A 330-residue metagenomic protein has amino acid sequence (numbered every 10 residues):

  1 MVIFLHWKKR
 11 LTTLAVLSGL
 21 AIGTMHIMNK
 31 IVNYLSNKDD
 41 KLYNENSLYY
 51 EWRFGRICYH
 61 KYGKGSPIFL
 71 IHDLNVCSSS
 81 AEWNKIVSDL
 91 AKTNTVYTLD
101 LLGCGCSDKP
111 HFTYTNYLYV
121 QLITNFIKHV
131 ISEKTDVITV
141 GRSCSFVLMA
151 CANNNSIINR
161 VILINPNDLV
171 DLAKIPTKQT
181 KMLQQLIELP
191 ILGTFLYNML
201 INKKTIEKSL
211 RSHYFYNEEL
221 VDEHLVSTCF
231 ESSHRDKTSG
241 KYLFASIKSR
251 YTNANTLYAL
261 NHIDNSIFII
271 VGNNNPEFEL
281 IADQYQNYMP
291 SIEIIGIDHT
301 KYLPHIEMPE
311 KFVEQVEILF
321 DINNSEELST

Functional and structural regions predicted by a protein language model:
M1-I68, D321-T330: Alpha/beta-hydrolase fold catalytic core
H60-C106: Conserved HGGG/HGGXW glycine-rich cap/lid loop of the alpha/beta-hydrolase fold
T98-I138: Active-site loop/oxyanion-hole signature of alpha/beta-hydrolase fold enzymes
C144-N155, V161: Short glycine-enriched nucleophile-adjacent loop and the immediately C-terminal alpha-helix near the catalytic center
A152, R160-T194: Flexible "cap/lid" loop of the alpha/beta hydrolase fold
A173, M199-A259: Conserved alpha/beta-hydrolase catalytic His-Asp/Glu region
H262-T300: Conserved loop-alpha-helix segment in the C-terminal half of the alpha/beta-hydrolase fold that carries the catalytic
P290-T330: Catalytic active-site module of serine/aspartate enzymes centered on a nucleophile-bearing elbow/loop
